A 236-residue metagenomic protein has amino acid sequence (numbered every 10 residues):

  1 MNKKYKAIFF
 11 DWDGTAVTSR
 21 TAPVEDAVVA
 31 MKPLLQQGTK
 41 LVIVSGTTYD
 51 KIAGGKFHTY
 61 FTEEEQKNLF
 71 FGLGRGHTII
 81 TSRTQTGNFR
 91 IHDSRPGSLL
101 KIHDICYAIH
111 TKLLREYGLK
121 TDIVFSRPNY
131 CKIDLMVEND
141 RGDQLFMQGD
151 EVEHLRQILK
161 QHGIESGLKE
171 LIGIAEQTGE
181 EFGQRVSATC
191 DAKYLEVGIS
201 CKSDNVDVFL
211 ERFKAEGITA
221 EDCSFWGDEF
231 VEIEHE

Functional and structural regions predicted by a protein language model:
M1, T62, K214-G217: Surface-exposed acidic, glycine-flexible loop patches that form ligand/cofactor-binding and adhesion interfaces
N2-Y5, G38, Q66-N68, P128 (+1 more regions): A general structural motif
K3-T21, I43-S45, F71, V206: Asp-based phosphoryl-transfer active-site loop
A7, D11, S19-A22, K32-L35 (+2 more regions): N-terminal ordered "arm"
W12-D13, R75, D228: Fold-independent oxyanion-binding glycine-rich loops and adjacent beta-strand/coil segments at enzyme active sites
T15, Y49, V231: Conserved Rossmann-like nucleotide-cofactor binding loop
P23-F125: Active-site phosphate-binding/coordination module
K120-S224, E229-E236: Conserved acidic, metal-coordinating active-site core of Asp-based, Mg2+-dependent phosphoryl-transfer enzymes
